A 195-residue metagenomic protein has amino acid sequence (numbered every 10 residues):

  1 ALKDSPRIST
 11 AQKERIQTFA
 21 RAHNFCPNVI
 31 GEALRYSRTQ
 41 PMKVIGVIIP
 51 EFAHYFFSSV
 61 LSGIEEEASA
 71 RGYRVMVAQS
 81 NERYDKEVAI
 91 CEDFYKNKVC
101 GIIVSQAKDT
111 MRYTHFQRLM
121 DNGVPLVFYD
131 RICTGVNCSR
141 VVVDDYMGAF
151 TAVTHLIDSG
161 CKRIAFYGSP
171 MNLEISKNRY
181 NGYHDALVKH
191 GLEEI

Functional and structural regions predicted by a protein language model:
A1-P41: N-terminal helix-turn-helix DNA-binding module of bacterial transcription factors
R21-N24, V29, G63-M76, A89-K98 (+2 more regions): Bacterial carbohydrate/catabolite-sensing allosteric modules
R38-A53, R71-Y73: Interdomain hinge and pocket-entrance segments immediately C-terminal to HTH DNA-binding domains
V44-G46, I103, F128, A165-F166: Conserved beta-strand positions in the central sheet of alpha/beta enzyme cores
I49-E66: N-terminal winged-helix
P50, S80, S169: Cofactor-binding loop segments of dinucleotide-utilizing enzymes, especially the Rossmann-like FAD- and NAD(P)+-binding
V77-Y84: Short beta->alpha junction loops
S105-Y113, C133-G135: Ligand-binding clamshell of periplasmic/extracellular solute-binding protein-like
